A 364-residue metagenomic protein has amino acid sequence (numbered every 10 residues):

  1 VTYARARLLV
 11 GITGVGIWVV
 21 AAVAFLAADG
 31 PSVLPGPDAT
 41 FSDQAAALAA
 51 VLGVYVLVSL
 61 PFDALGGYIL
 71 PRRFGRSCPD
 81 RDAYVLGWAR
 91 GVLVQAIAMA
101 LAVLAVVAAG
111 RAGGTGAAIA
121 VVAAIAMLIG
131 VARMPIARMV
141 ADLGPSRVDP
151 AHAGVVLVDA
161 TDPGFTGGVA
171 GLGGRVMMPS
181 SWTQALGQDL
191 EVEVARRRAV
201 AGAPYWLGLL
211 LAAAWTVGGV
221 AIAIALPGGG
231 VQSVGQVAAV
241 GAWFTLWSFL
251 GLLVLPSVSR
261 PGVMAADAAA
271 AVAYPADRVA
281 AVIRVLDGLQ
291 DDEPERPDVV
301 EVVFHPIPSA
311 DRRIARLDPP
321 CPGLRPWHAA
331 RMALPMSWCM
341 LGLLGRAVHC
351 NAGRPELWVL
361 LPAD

Functional and structural regions predicted by a protein language model:
V1-V231, V254-G342, E356-D364: Polar-ligand-bearing catalytic/cofactor-coordination segments of membrane-embedded or membrane-tethered inner-membrane
I222-G241, W247: Flexible internal linker/loop segments at domain or repeat junctions
G241, T245-S257: Hydrophobic alpha-helical transmembrane segments of polytopic membrane proteins
A352-G353: Blade-level signature of beta-propeller repeat domains, shared across WD40, Kelch, NHL, RCC1 and BNR/Asp-box propellers
